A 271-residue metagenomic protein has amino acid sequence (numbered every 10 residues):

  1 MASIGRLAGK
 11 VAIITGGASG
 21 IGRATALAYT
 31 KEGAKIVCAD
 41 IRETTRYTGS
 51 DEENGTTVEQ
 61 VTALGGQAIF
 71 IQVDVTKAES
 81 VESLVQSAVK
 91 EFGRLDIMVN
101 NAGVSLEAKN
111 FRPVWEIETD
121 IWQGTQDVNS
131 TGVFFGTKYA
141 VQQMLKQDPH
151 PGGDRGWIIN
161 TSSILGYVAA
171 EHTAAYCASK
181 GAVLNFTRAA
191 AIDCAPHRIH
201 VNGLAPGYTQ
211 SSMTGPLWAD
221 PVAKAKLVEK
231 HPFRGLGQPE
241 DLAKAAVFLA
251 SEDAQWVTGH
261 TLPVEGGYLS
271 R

Functional and structural regions predicted by a protein language model:
M1-F92, L106-W115, D120-I121, P216: Short-chain dehydrogenase/reductase
A2-S3, V168, K230-F233, V247-F248 (+1 more regions): Short C-terminal tail/terminal secondary-structure segment of NAD(P)H-dependent dehydrogenase/reductase domains
T48-E52, F111-R112, H172-A175, P196 (+2 more regions): A glycine/serine/threonine-rich, flexible loop-to-helix segment that serves as the NAD(P) cofactor-binding "lid"
D96, V104, W115-F135, I158-I159 (+2 more regions): Catalytic Tyr-X3-Lys loop
T137, S179, T187: Active-site helix of classical SDR
Q142, I192-D193, Q255: Alpha-helical segment proximal to the catalytic Tyr-Lys
S163: Residue(s) in the substrate-gating loop at a strand-loop-helix junction that position the organic substrate next
A195-H200, V257-G259: Short, small/polar-rich loop/turn modules that mediate ligand/substrate recognition or access, typified
